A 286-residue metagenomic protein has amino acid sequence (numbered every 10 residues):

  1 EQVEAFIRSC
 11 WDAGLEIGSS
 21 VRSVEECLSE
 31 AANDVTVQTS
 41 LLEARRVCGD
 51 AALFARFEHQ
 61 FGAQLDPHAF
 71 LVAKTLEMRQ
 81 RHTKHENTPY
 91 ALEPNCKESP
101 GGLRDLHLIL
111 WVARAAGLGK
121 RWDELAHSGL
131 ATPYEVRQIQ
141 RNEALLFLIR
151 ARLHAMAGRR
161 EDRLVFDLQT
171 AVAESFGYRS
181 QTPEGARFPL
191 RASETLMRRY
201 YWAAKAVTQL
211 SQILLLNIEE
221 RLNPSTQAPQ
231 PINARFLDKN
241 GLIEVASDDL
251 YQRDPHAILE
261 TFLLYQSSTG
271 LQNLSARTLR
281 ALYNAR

Functional and structural regions predicted by a protein language model:
E1-R286: A nucleotide- and high-energy phosphate-metabolite-utilizing enzyme signature
